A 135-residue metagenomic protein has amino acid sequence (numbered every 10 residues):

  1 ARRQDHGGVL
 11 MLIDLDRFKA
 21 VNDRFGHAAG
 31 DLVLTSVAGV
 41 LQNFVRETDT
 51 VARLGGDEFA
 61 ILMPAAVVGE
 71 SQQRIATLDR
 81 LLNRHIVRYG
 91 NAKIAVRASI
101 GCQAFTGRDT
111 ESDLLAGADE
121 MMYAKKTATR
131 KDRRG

Functional and structural regions predicted by a protein language model:
R2-V9, D16-R46, A52-G56, A60-I61 (+3 more regions): Conserved long alpha-helical elements within nucleotide-processing catalytic cores of c-di-GMP signaling and class III
L10-L12, A104: Core hydrophobic beta-sheet residues of small sensory/regulatory alpha/beta domains, primarily PAS-family
L15, A65, I100: Residues immediately flanking
D23, L62-A66, N83, F105-T106: Residue-level recognition of strand-loop junctions within catalytic nucleotide-signaling folds
R53, S71, L82-A98, R130-R134: Catalytic core regions of nucleotide second-messenger enzymes
F59, A98-C102: A structural signal for short, well-ordered beta-strand segments
Q72-A76, G90, Q103-R134: Catalytic-core segments of nucleotide cyclases and related cyclic-nucleotide turnover enzymes
